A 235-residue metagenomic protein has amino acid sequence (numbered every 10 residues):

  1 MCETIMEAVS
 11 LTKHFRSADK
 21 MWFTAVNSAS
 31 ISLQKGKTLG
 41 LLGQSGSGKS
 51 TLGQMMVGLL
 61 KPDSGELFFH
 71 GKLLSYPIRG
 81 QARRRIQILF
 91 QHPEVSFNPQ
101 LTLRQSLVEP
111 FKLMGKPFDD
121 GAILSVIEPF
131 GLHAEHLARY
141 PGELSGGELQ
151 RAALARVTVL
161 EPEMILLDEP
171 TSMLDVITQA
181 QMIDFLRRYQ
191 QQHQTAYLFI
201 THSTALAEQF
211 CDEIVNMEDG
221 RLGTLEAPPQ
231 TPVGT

Functional and structural regions predicted by a protein language model:
L42-Q44: The feature captures the beta-strand-to-loop junction immediately N-terminal to the Walker
V57: Helix-to-loop junction immediately C-terminal to a conserved catalytic motif
L73-Q87, L101, L113: ABC ATPase NBD coupling module
H92, L101-L113: Q-loop/switch helix immediately C-terminal to the Walker
D120-E135: Conserved ABC ATPase "signature" region
Y140-L144, E148: Conserved ABC ATPase signature
E161: Conserved catalytic motifs of ABC-family nucleotide-binding domains
